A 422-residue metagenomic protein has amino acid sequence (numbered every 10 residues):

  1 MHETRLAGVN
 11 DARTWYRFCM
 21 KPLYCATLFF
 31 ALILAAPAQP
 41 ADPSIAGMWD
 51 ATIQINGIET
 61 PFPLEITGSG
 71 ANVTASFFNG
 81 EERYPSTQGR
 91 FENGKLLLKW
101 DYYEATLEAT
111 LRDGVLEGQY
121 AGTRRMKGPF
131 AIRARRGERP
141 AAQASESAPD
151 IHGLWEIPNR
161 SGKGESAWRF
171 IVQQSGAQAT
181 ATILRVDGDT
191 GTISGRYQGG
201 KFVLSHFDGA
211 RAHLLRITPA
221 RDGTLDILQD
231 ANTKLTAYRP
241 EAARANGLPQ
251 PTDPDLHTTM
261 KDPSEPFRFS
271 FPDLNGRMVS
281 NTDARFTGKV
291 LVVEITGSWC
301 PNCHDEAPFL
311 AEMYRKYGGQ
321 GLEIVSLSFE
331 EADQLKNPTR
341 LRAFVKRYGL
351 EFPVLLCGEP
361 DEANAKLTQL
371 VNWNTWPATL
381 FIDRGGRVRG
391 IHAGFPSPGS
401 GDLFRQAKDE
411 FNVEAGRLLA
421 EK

Functional and structural regions predicted by a protein language model:
C25-A35: Bacterial N-terminal signal peptides
A41-R112, Q119-R124, P140-A220: Central antiparallel beta-sheet cores of small beta-barrel/beta-sandwich binding domains
A142, A231-P272, F286-G288: N-proximal helix/coil linker or "cap" segments that precede and/or mark the start of modular domains
S270-L291, K316-Y317: A short beta-strand-turn-helix
N281-H304, L310: Short active-site neighborhood of thiol/selenol oxidoreductases, capturing the structured segment around
D305-Y348, E359-L367: Structural microenvironment flanking redox-active thiols in thiol-disulfide oxidoreductases
L350-P353, V371-L380: Structural micro-motif
F381-K422: Thiol-/selenol-based redox modules, centered on thioredoxin-like and closely related oxidoreductase domains
